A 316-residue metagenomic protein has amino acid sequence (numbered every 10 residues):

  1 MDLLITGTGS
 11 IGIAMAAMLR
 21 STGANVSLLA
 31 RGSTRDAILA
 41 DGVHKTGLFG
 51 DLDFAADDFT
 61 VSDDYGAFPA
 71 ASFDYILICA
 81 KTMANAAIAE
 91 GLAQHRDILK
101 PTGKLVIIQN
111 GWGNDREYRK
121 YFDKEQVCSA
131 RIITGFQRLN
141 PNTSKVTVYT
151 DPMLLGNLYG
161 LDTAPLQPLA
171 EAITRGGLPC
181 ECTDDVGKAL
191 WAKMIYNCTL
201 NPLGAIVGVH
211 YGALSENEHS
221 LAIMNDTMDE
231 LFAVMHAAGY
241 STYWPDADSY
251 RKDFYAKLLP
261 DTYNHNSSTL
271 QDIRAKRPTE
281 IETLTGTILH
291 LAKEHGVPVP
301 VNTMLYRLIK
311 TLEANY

Functional and structural regions predicted by a protein language model:
M1-F54: NAD(P)+-binding Rossmann beta1-loop-alpha1 motif at the extreme N-terminus of oxidoreductases
D2-L4, S27, K104-V106, C128 (+2 more regions): A structural signal for isolated positions on well-ordered beta-strands in alpha/beta enzyme cores
A30-G32, F49, S62-Y65, Q109 (+3 more regions): Residues at the C-termini of beta-strands that transition into short coil/loop
S33, M83-A84, G113, A189 (+1 more regions): Short alpha-helical
T34-A37, N114-R116, T163: Short, charged/polar "capping" segments at the starts of alpha-helices and the immediately preceding loops
A55-T143: Rossmann-like NAD(P)(H) cofactor-binding subdomain of soluble oxidoreductases
Q94-I98, Y121-Q126, P141-P245: Internal alpha-helical scaffold of NAD(P)-dependent oxidoreductase catalytic cores
R175, N225-Y316: NAD(P)-dependent Rossmann-like dehydrogenase/reductase catalytic/cofactor-binding core
